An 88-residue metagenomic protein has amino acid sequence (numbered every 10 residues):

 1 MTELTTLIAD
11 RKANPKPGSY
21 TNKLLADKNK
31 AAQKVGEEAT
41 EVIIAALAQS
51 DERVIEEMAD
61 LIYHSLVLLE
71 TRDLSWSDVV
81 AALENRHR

Functional and structural regions predicted by a protein language model:
M1-M58, I62-R88: Flexible "arm" and connector segments at domain edges
